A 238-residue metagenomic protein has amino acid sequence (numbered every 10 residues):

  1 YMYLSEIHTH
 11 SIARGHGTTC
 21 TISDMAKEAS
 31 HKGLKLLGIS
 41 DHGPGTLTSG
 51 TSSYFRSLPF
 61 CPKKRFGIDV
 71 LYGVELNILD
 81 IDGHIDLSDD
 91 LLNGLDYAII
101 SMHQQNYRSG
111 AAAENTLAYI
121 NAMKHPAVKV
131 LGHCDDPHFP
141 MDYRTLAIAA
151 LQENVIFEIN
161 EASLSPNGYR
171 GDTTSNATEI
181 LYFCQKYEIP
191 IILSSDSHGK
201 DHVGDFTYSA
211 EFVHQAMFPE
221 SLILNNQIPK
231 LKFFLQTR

Functional and structural regions predicted by a protein language model:
Y1-A13: Replace "His-x-His-based motif
Y3-S5, G38, Y72, V130 (+1 more regions): Residue-level marker for buried hydrophobic side chains located in beta-strands that build the well-ordered beta-sheet
S11-I12, L36-H42: Ser/Thr-glycine-rich phosphate-binding loops at phosphate-binding pockets of nucleotides, nucleotide cofactors
G15-T19, S49-S52, P140-A147, N167-F183 (+2 more regions): Histidine/acidic-residue-rich catalytic or RNA/ligand-binding cores of hydrolases and nuclease-related proteins
I22-L37, F60-K63: Alpha-helical scaffold segments that flank or form the walls of functional sites
H42, I189-V203: Short acidic/histidine-rich active-site segments
G43-P44, T48-I159, H214-I223, K230-R238: Extended substrate/RNA-proximal surfaces in nucleic-acid metabolism proteins
I156-Y169: His/Asp/Glu-enriched short active-site or ligand-binding loop at hydrolase and phosphoryl-transfer sites
